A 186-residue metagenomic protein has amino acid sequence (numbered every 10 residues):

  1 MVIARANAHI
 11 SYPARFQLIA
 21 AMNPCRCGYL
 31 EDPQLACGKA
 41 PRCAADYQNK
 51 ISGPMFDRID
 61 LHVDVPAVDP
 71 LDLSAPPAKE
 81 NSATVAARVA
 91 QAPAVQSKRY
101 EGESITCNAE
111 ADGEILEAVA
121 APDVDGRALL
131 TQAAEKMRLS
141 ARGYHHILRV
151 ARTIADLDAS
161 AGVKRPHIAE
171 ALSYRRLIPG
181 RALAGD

Functional and structural regions predicted by a protein language model:
M1-D186: Basic, amphipathic alpha-helical bundle interface domains used for macromolecular binding and assembly
